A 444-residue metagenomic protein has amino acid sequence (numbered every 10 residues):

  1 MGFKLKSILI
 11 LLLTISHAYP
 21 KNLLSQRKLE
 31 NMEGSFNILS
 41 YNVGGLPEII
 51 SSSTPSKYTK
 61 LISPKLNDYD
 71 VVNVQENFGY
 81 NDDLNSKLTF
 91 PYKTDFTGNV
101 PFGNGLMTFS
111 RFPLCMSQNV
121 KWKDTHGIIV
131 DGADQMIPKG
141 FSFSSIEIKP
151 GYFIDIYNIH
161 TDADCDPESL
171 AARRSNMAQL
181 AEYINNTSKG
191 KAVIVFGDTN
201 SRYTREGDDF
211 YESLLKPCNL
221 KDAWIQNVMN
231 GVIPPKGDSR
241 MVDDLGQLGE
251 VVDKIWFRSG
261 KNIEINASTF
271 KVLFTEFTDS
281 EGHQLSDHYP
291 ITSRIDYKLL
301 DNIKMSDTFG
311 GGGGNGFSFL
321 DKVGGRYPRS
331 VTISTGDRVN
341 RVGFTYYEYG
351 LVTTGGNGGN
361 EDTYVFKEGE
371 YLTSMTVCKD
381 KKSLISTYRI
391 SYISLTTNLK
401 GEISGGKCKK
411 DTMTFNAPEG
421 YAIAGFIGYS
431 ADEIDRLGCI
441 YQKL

Functional and structural regions predicted by a protein language model:
G2-S7, L12-K87, F102-N104, R294-D301: N-terminal, active-site-proximal structural segment of metallo-dependent hydrolase catalytic domains
F36-V43, L61-D82, F109, S144 (+5 more regions): Active-site beta-strand/loop signature of hydrolases that rely on acidic residues for catalysis
S40-T59, W122-M136, D162-A172: Acidic/histidine-rich helix-loop elements that form or flank divalent-metal/phosphate-binding sites at the catalytic
L46-S52, V74, Q118, D166 (+2 more regions): Short, solvent-exposed loop/turn elements at domain surfaces
N67, N85-T89, L114, N185-K189 (+1 more regions): Sec-exported extracytoplasmic/periplasmic mature domains
V71-T161, T269: Structured beta-strand-rich core segments of catalytic domains in phosphoester-bond hydrolases
N185-I194, S201-N302: Metal-dependent phosphoester-hydrolase catalytic domains
L300-L444: Lectin-type carbohydrate-recognition ectodomains
